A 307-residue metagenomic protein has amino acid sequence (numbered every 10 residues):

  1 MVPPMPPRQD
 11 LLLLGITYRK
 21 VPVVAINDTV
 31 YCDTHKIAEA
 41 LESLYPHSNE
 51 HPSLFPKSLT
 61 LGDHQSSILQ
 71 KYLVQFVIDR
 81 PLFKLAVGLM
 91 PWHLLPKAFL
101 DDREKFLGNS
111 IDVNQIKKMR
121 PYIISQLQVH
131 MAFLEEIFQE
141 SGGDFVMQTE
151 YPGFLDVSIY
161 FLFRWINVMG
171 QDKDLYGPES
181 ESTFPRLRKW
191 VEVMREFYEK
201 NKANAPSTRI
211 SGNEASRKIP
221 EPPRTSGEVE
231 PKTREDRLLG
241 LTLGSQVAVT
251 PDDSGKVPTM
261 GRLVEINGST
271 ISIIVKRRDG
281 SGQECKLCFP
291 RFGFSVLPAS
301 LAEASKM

Functional and structural regions predicted by a protein language model:
M1-D102, L241, P251, V264-E265 (+1 more regions): GST-like domain detector, emphasizing the conserved glutathione-binding G-site in the N-terminal thioredoxin-like
F76-K189: GST-like fold's C-terminal all-alpha helical module
G177-T233: Catalytic cores of secreted or luminal carbohydrate-active enzymes
T233-E235, P258-T259: Eukaryotic intrinsically disordered and solvent-exposed regulatory patches
R237-D253: Short coil-to-beta transition motif at edge beta-strands of beta-rich domains
V257-I266: Short beta-strand-centered aromatic/proline hotspots
